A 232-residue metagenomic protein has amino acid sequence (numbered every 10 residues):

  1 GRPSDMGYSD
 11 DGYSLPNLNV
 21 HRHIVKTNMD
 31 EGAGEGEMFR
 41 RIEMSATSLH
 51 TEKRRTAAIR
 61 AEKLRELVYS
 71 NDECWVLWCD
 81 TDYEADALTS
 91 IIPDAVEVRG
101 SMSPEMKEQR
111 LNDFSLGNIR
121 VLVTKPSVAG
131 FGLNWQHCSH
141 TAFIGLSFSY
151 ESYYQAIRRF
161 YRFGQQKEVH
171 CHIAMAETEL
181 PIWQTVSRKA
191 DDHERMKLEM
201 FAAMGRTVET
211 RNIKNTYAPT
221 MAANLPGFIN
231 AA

Functional and structural regions predicted by a protein language model:
G1-W75, C79-Y83, A87-I91, K189-R211: Interdomain linker/hinge connecting the two RecA-like lobes of the SF2 helicase core
H23-T27, V98-G100, A174: Hydrophobic residues at beta-strand termini and immediately following loops that shape nucleotide-binding pockets
W75-V76, D113-F114, Y154-A156, F160: A generic "structured core" feature
V76-W78, D86-A87, P93-A129: Conserved helicase ATPase core of P-loop NTP-dependent helicases/translocases
W78, T124-K125, F143-G145, A174-M175: Conserved beta-strand segments of the P-loop GTPase G domain that flank and frequently precede/overlap
E84-L88, F131, S152, P181-I182: Phosphate- and divalent-cation-binding pockets in alpha/beta enzyme and binding domains that engage nucleotide-derived
L133-L146, V169-I173: A short beta-strand element within the Helicase C-terminal
F148-A232: A conserved SF2-helicase RecA2
